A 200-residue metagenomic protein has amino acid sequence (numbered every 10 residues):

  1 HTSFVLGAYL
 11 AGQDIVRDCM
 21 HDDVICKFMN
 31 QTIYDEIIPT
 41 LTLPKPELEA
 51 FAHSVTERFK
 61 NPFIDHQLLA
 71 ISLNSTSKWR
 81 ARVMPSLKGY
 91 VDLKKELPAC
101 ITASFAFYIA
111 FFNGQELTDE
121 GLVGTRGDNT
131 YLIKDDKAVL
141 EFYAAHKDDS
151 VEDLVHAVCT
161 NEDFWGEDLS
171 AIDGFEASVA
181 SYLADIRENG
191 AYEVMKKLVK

Functional and structural regions predicted by a protein language model:
T2-K200: Non-transmembrane, aqueous-exposed alpha-helical and coiled segments at domain scale
